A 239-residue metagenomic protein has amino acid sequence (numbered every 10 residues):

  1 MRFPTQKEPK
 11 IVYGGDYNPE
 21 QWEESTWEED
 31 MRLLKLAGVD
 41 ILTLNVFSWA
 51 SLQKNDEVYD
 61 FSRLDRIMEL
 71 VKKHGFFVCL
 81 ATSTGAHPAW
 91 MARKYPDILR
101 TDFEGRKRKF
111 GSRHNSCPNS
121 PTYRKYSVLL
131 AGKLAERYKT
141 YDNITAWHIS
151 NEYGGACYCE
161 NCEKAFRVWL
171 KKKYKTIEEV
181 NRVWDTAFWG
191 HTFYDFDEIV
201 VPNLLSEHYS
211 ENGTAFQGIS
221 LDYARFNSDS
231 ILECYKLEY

Functional and structural regions predicted by a protein language model:
P4-T26: Boundary/entry segment of secreted carbohydrate-active catalytic domains
P9-Y13, G38-D40, K72-V78, T140-T145: Short, well-ordered coil/turn segments that N-cap beta-strands
W22, A50-L52, H87, Y153-A156: Flexible loop/turn segments at secondary-structure boundaries
W22-T26, E57-R63, P121-L129: Glycine-rich anion/phosphate-binding loops
E28-L36, D40-R108, G132-A135, Y239: Aromatic-lined substrate-binding rim segments of carbohydrate-active enzymes
R108-Y239: Polysaccharide-binding and catalytic clefts of secreted carbohydrate-active enzymes
